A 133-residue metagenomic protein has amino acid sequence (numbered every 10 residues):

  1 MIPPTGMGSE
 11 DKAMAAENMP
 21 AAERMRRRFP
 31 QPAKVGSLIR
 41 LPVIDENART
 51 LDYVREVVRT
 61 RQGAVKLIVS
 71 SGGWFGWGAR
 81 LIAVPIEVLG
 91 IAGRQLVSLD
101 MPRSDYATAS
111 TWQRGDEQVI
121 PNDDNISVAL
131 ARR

Functional and structural regions predicted by a protein language model:
M1-R133: Peripheral interaction segments used for macromolecular assembly
